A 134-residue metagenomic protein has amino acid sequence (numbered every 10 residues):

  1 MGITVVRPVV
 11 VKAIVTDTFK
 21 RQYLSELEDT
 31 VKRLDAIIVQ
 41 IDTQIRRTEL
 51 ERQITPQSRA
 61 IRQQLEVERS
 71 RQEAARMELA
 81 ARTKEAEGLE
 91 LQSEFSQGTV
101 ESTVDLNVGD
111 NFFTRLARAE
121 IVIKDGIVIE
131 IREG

Functional and structural regions predicted by a protein language model:
M1-Y23: Short, charge-rich amphipathic alpha-helices with coiled-coil/heptad character
R21-L24, E28-V31, D35-I38, D42-I45 (+5 more regions): Alpha-helical coiled-coil heptad-repeat register
R69-A119: Coiled-coil termination/hinge junctions
R132-E133: Short clusters of small/polar residues that mark proteolytic maturation junctions
